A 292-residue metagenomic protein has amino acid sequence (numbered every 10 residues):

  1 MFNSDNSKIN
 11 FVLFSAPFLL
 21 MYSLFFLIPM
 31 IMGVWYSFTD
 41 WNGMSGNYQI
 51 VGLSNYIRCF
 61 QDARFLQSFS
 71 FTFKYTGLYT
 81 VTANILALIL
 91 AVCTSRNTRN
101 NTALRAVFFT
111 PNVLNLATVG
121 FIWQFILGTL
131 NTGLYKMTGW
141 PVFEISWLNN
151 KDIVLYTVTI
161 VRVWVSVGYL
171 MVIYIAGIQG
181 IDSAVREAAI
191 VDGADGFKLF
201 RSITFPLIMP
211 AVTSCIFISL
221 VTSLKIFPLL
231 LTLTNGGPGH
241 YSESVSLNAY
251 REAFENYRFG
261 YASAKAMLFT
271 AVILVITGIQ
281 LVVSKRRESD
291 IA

Functional and structural regions predicted by a protein language model:
S4-A292: A structural signal for multi-pass alpha-helical bundles of membrane permease subunits that mediate small-molecule
